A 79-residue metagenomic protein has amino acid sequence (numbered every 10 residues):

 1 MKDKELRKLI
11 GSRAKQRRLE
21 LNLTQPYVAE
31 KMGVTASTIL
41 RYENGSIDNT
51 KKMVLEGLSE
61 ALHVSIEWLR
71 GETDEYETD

Functional and structural regions predicted by a protein language model:
M1-E20: A short, Lys/Arg-rich alpha-helix, primarily the initiator
S12, N22-L23, N49, M53: Residue-level signal for the short linker/turn that defines the boundary of a DNA-recognition helix
L19, E30, E60: Alpha-helical residues within the helix-turn-helix
L19, G33, N44, D74: Residue-level detection of the helix-turn-helix DNA-binding "recognition helix"
N22-R41: Short alpha-helical DNA-recognition segment
G33, K51-W68: DNA major-groove recognition helix of helix-turn-helix/homeodomain DNA-binding modules
R41, R70-D79: Short, charged recognition helix plus adjacent turn of helix-turn-helix-like nucleic-acid-binding domains
